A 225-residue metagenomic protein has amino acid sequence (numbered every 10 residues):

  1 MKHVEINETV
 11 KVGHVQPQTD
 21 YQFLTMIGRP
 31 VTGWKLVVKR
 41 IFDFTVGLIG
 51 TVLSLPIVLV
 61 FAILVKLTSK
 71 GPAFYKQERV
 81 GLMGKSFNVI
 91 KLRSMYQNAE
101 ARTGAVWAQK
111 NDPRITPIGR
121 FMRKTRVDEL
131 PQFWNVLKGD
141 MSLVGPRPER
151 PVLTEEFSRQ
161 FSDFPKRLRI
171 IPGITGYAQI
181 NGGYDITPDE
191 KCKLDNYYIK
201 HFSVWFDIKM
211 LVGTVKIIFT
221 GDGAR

Functional and structural regions predicted by a protein language model:
M1-E5, V144: A membrane-cytosol interface segment of integral membrane proteins
E5-L48, K76-Q77, G183-V204: Glycine-rich flexible loop motifs, especially short His-Gly-Gly/GGXG/HXGH segments used as catalytic or interaction
I6-V15, Y75-R114, T175-K193: Short, glycine-rich, amphipathic interfacial segments at transmembrane boundaries or analogous
G28-N98, N135, K209-R225: A hydrophobic, helix-centered structural microdomain
R29-P30, K166-R225: C-terminal terminal-structure detector
V31, K35, D112, R123-V127 (+2 more regions): Short, solvent-exposed loop/helix junctions and linker helices that flank or host conserved functional motifs
I63, K76, K91, R114-P117 (+4 more regions): Residue-level recognition of specific faces of alpha-helices
A108-I171, M210-I218: A short, structured surface patch at a secondary-structure boundary
